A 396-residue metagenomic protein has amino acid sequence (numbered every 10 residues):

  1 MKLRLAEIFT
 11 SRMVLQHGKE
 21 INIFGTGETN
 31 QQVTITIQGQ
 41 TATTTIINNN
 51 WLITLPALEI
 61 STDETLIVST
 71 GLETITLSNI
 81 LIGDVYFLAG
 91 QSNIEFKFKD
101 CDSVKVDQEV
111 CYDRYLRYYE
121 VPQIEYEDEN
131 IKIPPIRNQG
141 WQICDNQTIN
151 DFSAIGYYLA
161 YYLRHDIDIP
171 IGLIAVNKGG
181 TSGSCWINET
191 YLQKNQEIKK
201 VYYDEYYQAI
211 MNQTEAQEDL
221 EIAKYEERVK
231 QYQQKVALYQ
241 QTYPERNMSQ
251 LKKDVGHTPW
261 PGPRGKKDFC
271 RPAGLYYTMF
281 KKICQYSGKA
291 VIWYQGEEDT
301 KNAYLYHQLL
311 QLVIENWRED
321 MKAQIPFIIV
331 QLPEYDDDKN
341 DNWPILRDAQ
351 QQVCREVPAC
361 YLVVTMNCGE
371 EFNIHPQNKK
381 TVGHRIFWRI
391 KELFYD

Functional and structural regions predicted by a protein language model:
M1-D396: Cell-envelope and extracellular/periplasmic
